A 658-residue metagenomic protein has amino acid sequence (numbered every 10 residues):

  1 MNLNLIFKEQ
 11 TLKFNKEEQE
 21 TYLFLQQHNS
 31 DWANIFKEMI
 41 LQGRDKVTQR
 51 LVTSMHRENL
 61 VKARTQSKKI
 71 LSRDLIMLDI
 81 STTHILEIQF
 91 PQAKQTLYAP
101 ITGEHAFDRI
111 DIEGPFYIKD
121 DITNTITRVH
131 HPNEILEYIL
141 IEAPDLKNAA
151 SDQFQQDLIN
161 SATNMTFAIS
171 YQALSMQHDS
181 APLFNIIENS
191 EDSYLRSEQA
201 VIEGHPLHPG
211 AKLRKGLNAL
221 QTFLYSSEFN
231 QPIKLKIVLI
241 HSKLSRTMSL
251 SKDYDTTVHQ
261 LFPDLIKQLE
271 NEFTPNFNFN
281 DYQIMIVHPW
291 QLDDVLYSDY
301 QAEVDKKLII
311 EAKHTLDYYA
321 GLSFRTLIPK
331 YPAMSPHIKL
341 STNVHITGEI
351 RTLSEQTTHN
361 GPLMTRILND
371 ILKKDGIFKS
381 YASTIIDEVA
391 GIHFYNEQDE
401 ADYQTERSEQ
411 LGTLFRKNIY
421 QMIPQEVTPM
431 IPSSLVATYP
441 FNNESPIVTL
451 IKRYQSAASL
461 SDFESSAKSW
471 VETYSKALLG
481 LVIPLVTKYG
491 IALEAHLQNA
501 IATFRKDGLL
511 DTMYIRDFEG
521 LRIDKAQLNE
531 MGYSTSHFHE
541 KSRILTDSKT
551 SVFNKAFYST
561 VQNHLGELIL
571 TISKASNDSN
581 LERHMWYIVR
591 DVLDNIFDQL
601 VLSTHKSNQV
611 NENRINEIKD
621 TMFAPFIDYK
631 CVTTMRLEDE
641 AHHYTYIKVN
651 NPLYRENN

Functional and structural regions predicted by a protein language model:
N2-K476, R505-N658: Nucleotide/phosphate-binding site architecture used for ATP/NTP-dependent chemistry
W470-K506, M513-Y514: Conserved catalytic-core segments centered on acid/base and nucleophilic motifs
